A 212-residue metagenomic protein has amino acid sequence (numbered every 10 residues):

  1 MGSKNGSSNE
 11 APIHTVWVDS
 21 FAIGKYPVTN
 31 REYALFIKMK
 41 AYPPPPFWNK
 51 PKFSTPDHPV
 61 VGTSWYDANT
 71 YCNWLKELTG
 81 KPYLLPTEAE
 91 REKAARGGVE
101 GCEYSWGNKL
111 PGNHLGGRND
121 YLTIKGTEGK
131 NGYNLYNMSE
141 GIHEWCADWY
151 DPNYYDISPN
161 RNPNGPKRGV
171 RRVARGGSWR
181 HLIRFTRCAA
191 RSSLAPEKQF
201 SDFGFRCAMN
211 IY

Functional and structural regions predicted by a protein language model:
M1-P45, T63-Y66, S139-E140: A short glycine-rich, aromatic-capped structural motif
G2-N5, P43, F47-S192, Q199-S201: Functional-site microenvironments in short loops/helix caps that host divalent-cation chemistry
S3, S20, T29, N108 (+2 more regions): Non-catalytic surface loops within mature trypsin-like serine protease
P12-W17, R168, E197-Q199: A generic structural micro-feature
T15, G24, G132-N134, P196: Short, surface-exposed beta-strand/loop micro-motifs that present aromatic residues
S20, P82, G204: Conserved catalytic motifs of the protein kinase core domain
A22-G24, W74, C146, R206-A208: Residues within well-ordered beta-strands of beta-sheet-rich folds
S201-Y212: Short, structured beta-strand segments at or near domain termini in extracellular proteins/domains
